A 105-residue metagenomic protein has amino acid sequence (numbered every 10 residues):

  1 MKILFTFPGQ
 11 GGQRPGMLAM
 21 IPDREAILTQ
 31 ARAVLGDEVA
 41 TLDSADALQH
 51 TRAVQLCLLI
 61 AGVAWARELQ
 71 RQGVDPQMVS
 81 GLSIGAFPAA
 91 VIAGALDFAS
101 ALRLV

Functional and structural regions predicted by a protein language model:
M1-S80: Helix-rich "cap/lid" substructures immediately adjacent to catalytic or cofactor-binding pockets
Q10-G12, D37, R67, I92-V105: Alpha/beta catalytic cores of group-transfer enzymes, especially the acyltransferase/condensing modules of polyketide
I21-P22, R52, V91, S100-L102: Solvent-exposed, flexible loop/coil residues
G62, Q77, G81-G85, A89 (+2 more regions): Gly/Ala-rich beta-loop-alpha elbow adjacent to hydrolase catalytic centers
